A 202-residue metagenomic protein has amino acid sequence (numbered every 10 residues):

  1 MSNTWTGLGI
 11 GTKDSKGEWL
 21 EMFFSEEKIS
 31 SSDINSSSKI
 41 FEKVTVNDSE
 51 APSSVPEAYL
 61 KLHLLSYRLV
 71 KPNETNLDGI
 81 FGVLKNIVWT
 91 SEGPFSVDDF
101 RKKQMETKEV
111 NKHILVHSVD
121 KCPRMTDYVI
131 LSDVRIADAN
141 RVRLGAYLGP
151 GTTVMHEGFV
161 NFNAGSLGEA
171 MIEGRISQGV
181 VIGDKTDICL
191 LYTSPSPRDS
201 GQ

Functional and structural regions predicted by a protein language model:
M1-D127: Terminal amphipathic alpha-helical/low-complexity segments used for targeting or macromolecular assembly
L20, V134, Y192: A broad, low-specificity signal marking well-ordered, structured residues that form hydrophobic/aromatic
V110-P150: Right-handed parallel beta-helix
C122, C189-Y192: Generic recognition of cysteine residues
I136, V142, L148, V154 (+6 more regions): Hydrophobic face of beta-strands forming the core of extended beta-sheets/solenoids, especially the left-handed
Y192-Q202: Conserved small/polar residues in nucleotide/adenosyl-binding loops
